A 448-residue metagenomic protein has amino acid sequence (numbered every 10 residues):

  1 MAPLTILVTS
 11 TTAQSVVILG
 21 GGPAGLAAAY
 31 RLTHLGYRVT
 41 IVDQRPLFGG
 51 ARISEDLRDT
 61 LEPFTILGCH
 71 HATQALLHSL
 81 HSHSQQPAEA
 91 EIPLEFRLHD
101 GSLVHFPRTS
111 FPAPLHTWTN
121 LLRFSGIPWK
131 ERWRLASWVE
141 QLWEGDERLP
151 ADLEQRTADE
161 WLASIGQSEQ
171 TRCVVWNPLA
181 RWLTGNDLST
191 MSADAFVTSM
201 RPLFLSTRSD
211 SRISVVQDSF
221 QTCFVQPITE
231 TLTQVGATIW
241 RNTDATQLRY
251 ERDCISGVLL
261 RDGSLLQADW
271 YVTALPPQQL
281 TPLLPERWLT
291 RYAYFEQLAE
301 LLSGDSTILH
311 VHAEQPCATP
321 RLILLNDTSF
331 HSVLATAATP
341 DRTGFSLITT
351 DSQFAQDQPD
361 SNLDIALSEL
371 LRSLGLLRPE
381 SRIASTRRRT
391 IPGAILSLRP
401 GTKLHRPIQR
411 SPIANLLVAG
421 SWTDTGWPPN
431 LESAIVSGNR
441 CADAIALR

Functional and structural regions predicted by a protein language model:
A2, L35, I92, T243-D360 (+1 more regions): Mid-domain catalytic core of redox enzymes that form a hydrophobic substrate pocket/lid adjacent to a catalytic redox
P3-T9, V333-R448: Conserved flavin/dinucleotide-binding core of flavoenzymes
Q14-T40: N-terminal Rossmann-like FAD-binding beta1-loop-alpha1 element of flavoenzymes
A24, L47, Q278: Conserved Rossmann-like nucleotide-cofactor binding loop
H34-E55: Glycine-rich FAD pyrophosphate-binding loop
F48-G68, G145: Glycine-rich active-site loop/strand segments that organize a redox cofactor
T73-Q74, H78, S84-A193: Mobile amphipathic helical/loop "lid" adjacent to a hydrophobic cofactor/ligand pocket
S199-I255, L259: Helical element adjacent to the flavin cofactor pocket in flavoenzyme catalytic cores
